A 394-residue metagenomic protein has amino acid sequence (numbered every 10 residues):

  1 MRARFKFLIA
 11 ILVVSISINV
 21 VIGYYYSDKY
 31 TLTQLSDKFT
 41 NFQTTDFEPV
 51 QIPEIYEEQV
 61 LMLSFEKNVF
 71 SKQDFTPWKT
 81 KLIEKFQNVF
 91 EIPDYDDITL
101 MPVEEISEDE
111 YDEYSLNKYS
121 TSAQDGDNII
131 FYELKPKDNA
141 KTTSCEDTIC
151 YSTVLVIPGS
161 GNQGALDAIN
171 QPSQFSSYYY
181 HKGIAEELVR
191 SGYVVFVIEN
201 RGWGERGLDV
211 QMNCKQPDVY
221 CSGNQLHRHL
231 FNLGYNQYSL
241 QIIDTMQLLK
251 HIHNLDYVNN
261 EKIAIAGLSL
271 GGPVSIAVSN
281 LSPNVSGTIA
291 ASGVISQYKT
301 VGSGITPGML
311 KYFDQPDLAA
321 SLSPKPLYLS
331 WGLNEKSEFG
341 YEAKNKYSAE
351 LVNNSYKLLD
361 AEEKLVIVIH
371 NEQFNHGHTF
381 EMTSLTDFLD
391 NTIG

Functional and structural regions predicted by a protein language model:
M1-S15, N19-I22: N-terminal Sec-pathway targeting helices
D28-N88, I92: N-terminal pre-domain segments of enzymes
D94-D147: N-terminal cap/lid segment of alpha/beta-hydrolase-fold proteins
A123-D125, V156-N162, G332: Glycine-rich His-Gly loop
I149-Y151, L155-I243, L249, H253 (+1 more regions): Cap/lid segment of the alpha/beta-hydrolase catalytic domain
L240-I243, Q247-K311, L318: Primarily recognizes the serine-hydrolase "nucleophile elbow" in alpha/beta-hydrolase and SGNH/GDSL folds
Y298-D360: The feature captures the conserved acid-bearing segment of alpha/beta-hydrolase catalytic domains
Y356-G394: C-terminal catalytic histidine-bearing segment of alpha/beta-hydrolase fold enzymes
